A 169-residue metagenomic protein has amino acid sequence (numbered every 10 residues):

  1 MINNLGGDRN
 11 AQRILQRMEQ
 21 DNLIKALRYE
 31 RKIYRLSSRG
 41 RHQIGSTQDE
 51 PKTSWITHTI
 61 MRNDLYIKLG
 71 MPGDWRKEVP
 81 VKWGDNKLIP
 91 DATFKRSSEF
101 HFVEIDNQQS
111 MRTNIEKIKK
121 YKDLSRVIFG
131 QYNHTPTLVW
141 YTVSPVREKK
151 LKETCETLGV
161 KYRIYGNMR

Functional and structural regions predicted by a protein language model:
M1-D49: Nuclease-adjacent, charged terminal/linker segments that flank catalytic cores
R31, S38-M71, R76-K77: Solvent-exposed, charged helical/coil patches that constitute nucleic-acid or partner-interaction surfaces
Y66-F100, N107-E116: Active-site metal-binding core of divalent-cation-utilizing nuclease and nuclease-like domains
A92, S97-V103, N133-Y141: Hydrophobic beta-strand segments of well-ordered beta-sheets in folded domains
N107-L158: Catalytic cores of nucleic-acid endonucleases
I164: Residues that scaffold, gate, or flank divalent-cation-dependent active/transport sites
N167-R169: Short acidic DE-rich linear segments
